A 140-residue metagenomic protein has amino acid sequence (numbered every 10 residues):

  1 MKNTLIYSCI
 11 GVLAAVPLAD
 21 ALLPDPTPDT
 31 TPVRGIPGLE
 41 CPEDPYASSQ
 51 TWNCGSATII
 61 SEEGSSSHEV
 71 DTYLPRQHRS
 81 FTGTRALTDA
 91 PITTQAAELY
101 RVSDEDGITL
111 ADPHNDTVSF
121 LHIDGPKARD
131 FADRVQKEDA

Functional and structural regions predicted by a protein language model:
M1-A57, D89, H122-A140: N-terminal targeting sequences that direct proteins away from the cytosol to non-cytosolic compartments
I10, R34-P37, E63, T82 (+1 more regions): Feature targets compositionally biased, intrinsically disordered low-complexity regions with long contiguous runs
S49-R76, T117-L121: A short acidic-to-branched-hydrophobic micro-motif
Y73-F81, R134: Residues that form generic nucleotide/phosphate-binding pockets
R79-K127, A140: Signature of long, low-cysteine stretches enriched in small and polar/charged residues
